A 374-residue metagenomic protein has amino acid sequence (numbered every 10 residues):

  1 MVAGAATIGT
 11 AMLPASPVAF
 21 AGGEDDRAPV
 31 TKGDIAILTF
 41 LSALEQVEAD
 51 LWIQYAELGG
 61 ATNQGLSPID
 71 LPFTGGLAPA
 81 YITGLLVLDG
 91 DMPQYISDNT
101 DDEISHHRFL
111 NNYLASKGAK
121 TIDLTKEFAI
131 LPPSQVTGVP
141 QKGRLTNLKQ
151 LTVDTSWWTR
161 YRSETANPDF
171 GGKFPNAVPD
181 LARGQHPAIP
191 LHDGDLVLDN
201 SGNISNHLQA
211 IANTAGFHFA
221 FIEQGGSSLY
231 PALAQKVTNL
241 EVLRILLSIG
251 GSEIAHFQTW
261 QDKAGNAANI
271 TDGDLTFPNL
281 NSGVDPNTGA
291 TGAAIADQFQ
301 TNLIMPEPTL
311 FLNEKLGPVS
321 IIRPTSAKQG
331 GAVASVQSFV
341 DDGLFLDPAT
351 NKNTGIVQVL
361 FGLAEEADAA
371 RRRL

Functional and structural regions predicted by a protein language model:
A5-G9, L13, V18-L374: All-alpha RGS (Regulator of G-protein Signaling) helical domain and cognate RGS-like helical scaffolds
